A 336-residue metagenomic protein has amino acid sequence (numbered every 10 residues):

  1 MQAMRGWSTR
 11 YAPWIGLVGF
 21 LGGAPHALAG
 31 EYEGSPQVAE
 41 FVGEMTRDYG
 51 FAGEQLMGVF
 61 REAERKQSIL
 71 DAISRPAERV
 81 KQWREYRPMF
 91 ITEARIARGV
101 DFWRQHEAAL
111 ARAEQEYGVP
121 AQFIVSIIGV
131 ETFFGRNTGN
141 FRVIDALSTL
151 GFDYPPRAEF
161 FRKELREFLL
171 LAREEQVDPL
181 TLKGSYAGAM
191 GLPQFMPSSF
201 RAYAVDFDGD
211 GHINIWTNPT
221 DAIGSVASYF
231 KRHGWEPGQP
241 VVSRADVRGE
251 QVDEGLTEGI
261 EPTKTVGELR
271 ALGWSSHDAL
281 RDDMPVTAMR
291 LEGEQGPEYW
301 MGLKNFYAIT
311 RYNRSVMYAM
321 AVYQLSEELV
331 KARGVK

Functional and structural regions predicted by a protein language model:
Q2-W14: Bacterial N-terminal signal peptides that target proteins for export
A12-G23: Bacterial N-terminal signal peptides
A24-A29: Sec/Tat signal peptide C-region and signal peptidase I cleavage site
G30-E114: An acidic, Gly/Ser/Thr/Pro-rich helix-cap/linker signature
L56-V80, I128-T132, R142-D145, R244-V252: Acidic helix-start/capping segments at beta-turn-to-alpha-helix junctions
E85-S225, K231: Acidic/His-rich structured neighborhood in mature extracellular/periplasmic domains
P179, K183-E294: Flexible, glycine-rich surface segments
V286-K336: C-terminal functional modules
